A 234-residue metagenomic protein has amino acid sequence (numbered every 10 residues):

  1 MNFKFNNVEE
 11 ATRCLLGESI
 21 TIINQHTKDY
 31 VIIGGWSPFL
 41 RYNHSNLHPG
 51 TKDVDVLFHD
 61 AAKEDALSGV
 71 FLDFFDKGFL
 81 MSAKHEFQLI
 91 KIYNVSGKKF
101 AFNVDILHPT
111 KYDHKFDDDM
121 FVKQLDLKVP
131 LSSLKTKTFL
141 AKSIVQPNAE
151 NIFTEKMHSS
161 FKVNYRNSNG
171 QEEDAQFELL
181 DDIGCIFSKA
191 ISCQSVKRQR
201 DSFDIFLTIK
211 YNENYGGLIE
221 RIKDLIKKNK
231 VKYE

Functional and structural regions predicted by a protein language model:
M1-E234: Compositionally biased terminal segments of proteins
